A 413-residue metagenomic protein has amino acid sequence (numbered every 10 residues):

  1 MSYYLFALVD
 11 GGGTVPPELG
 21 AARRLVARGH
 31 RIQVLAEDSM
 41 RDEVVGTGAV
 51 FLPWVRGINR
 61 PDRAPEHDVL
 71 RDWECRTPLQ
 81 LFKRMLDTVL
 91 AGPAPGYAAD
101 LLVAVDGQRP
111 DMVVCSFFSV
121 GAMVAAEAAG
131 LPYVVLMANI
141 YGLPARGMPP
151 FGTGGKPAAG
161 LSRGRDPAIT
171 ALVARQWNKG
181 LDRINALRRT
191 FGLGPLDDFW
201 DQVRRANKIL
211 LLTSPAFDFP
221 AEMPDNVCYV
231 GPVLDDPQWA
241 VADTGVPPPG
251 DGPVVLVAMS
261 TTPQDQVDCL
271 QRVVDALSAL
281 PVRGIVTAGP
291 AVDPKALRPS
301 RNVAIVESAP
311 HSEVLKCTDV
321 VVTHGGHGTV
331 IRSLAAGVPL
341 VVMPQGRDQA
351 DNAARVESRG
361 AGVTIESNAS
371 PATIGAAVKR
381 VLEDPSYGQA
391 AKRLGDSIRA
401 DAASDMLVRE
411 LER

Functional and structural regions predicted by a protein language model:
M1-R56: N-terminal subdomain of nucleotide-sugar transferases
A22, V113, S308-R355: A donor-sugar binding/catalytic signature common to diverse glycosyltransferases and related nucleotide-sugar
V50, W54-R109, R163-P167, R183: Phosphate/nucleotide-donor binding subsite
L90-D166, A216: Conserved nucleotide-sugar donor-interacting segment of glycosyltransferase catalytic cores, predominantly GT-B
Q108, T373-R413: C-terminal amphipathic helix plus adjacent low-complexity, charged tail appended to glycosyltransferase catalytic
V134-F219: Active-site-proximal region of nucleotide-activated glycan assembly enzymes, centered on histidine/acidic-rich loops
T213-V320: Donor-nucleotide binding loops and adjacent catalytic segments primarily of GT-B fold Leloir glycosyltransferases
R347-A377, Q389: Change "using UDP/GDP/dTDP sugars" to "using nucleotide sugars
